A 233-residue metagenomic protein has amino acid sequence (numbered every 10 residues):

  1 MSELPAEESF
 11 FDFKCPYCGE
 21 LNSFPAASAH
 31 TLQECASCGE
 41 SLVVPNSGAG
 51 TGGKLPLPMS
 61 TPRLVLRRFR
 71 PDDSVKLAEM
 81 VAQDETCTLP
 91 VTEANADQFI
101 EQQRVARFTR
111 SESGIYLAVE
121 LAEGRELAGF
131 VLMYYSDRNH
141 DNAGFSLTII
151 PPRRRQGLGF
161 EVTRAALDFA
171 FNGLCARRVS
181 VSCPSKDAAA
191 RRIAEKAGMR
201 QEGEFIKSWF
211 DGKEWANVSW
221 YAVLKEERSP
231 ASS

Functional and structural regions predicted by a protein language model:
E3, F10, S47-R153, G173 (+1 more regions): GNAT-family acyltransferases
S9-F11, T31: Short metal-coordination and nucleic-acid-contact micro-motifs, chiefly zinc-binding Cys/His arrays
C15-C18, C35-C38: Short cysteine-rich clusters marking metal-coordination/redox-active sites
N22, L42: Cys/His-rich microdomains that often coordinate metals
F24-E34: Short linker/helix segments within small regulatory modules
R155-N172, A188-K196: Conserved acetyl-CoA-binding loop-helix of GNAT-fold acetyltransferases
N172-S182: Conserved GNAT acetyl-CoA-binding A-motif
S180-S182, R200-N217: Conserved catalytic-core motifs of GNAT/GCN5-like acyltransferases
